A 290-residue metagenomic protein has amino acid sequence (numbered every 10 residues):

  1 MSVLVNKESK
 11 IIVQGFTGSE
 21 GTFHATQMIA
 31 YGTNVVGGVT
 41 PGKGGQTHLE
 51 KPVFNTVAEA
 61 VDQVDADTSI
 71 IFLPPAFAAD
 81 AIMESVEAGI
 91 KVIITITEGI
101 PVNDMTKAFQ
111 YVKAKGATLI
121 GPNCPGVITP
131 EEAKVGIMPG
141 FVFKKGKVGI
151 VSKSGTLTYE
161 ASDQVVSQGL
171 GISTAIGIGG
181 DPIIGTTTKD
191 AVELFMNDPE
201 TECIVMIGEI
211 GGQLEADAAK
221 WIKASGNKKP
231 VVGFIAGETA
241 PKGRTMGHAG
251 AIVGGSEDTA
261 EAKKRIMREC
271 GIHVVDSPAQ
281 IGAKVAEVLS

Functional and structural regions predicted by a protein language model:
M1-S290: Catalytic-core regions of core metabolic enzymes, especially those transforming organic acids/acyl-group intermediates
